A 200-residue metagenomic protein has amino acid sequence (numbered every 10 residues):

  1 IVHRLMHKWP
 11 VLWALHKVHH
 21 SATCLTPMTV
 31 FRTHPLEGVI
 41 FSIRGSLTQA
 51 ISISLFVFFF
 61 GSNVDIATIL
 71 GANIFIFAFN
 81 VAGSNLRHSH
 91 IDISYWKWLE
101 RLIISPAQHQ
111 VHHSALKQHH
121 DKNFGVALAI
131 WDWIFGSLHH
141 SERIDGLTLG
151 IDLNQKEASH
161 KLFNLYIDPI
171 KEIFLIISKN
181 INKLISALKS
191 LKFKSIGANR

Functional and structural regions predicted by a protein language model:
I1-L147: Membrane-embedded catalytic scaffold of the fatty acid hydroxylase/desaturase
L70, E142-R200: A membrane-cytosol interface segment of integral membrane proteins
